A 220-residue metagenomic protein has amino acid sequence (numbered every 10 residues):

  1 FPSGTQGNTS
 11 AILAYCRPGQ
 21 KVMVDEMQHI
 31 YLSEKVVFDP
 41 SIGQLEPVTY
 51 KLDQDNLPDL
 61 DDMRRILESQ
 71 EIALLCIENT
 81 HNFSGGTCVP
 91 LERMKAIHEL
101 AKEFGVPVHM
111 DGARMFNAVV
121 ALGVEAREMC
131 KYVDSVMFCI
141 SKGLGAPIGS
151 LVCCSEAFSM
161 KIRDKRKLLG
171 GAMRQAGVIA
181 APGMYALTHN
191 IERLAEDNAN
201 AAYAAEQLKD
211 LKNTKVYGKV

Functional and structural regions predicted by a protein language model:
P2-V220: Conserved PLP-enzyme active-site core in the AAT-like
